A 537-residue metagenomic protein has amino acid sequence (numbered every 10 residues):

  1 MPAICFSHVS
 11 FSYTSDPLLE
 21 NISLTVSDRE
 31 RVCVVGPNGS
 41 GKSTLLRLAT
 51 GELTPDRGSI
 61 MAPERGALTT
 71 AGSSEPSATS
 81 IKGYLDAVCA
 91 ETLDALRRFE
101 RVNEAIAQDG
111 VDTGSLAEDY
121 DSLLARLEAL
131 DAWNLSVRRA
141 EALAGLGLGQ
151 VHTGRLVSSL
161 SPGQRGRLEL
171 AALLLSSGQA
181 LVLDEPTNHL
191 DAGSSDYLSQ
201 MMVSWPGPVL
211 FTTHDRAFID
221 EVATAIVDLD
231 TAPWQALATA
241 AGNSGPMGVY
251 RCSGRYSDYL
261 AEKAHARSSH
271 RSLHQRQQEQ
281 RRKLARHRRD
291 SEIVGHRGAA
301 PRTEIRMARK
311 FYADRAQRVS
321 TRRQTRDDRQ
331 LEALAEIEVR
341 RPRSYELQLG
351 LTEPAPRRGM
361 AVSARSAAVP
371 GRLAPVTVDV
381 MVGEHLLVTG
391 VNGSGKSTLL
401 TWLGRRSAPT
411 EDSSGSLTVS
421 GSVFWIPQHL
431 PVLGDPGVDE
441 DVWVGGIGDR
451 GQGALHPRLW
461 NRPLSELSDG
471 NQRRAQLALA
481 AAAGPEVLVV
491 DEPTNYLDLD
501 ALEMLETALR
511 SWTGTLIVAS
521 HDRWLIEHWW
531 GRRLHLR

Functional and structural regions predicted by a protein language model:
M1-S269, P354-R537: ABC ATP-binding cassette signature C-motif
A117-A144, L148-G149, S268-A374: Flexible nucleotide-interacting loop at or near the entrance of a catalytic core
